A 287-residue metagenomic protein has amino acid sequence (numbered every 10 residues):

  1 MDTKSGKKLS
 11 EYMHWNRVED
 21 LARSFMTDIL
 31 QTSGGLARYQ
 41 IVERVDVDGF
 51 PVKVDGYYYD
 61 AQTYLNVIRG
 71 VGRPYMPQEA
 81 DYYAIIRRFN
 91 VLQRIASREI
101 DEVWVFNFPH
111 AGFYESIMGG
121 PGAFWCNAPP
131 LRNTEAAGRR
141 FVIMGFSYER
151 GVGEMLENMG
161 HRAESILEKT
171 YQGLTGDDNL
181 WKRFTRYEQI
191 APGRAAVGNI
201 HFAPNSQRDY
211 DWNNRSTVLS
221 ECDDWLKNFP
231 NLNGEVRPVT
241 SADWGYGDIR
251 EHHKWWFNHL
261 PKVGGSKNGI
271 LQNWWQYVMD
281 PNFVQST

Functional and structural regions predicted by a protein language model:
M1-E19, Y171-T287: Replace "(M1/M4/M9/M12/WLM)" with "(e.g., M1/M4/M8/M9/M12/M26/WLM)" and add "not limited to" to clarify scope
M1-Q93, P109, Y114-E115: Propeptide-to-catalytic entry region of secreted or membrane-anchored zinc metalloproteases
R17, R23, R38, R44 (+15 more regions): Arginine residue identity/basic-tract feature
F25, F50, F89, F106-F108 (+10 more regions): Phenylalanine-focused residue identity feature
I41, I95, M144, V278-M279: Generic hydrophobic, helix-prone segments enriched in Leu/Val/Ile
P74-G153: Acidic/His-rich structured neighborhood in mature extracellular/periplasmic domains
R94-W104, E164-N179: Extended, charge-rich low-complexity interaction segments
E149-T170: Active-site recognition of the HExxH zinc-binding catalytic motif
